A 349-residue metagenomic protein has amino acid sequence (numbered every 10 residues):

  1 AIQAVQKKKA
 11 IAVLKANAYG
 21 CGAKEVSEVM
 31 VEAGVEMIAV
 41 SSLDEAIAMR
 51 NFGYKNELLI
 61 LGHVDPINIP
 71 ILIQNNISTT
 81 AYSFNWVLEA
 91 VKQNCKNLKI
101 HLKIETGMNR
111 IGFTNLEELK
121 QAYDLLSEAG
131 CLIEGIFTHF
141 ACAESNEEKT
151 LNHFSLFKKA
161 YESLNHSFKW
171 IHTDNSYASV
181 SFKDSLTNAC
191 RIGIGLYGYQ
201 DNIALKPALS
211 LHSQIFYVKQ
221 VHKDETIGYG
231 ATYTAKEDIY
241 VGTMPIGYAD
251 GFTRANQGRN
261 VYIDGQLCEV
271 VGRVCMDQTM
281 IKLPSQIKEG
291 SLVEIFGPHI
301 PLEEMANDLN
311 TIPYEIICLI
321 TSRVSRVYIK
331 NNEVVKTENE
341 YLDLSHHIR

Functional and structural regions predicted by a protein language model:
V5-S163, S167-H172, L186: Active-site-proximal beta-alpha core segment in soluble small-molecule metabolic enzymes
D44-E45, V64-P66, Y82-A90, L98 (+1 more regions): Active-site anion/phosphate-binding pocket segments in diverse small-molecule metabolic enzymes
